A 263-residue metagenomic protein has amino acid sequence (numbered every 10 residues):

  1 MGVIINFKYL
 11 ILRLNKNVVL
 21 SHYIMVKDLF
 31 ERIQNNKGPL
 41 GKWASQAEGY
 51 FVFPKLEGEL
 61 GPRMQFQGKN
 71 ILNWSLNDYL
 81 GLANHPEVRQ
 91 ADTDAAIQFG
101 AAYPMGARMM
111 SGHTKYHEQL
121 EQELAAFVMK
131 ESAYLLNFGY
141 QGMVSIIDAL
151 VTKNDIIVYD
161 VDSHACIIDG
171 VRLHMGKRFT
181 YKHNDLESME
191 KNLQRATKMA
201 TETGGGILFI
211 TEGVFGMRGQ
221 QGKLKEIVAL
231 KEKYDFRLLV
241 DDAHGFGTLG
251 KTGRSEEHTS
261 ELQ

Functional and structural regions predicted by a protein language model:
L10-L12: Short hydrophobic targeting helices and cationic amphipathic motifs that mediate membrane/organellar targeting
N15, V19-H22, K37-G100, F236: N-terminal "arm"/small-domain region of PLP-dependent enzymes with the aminotransferase-like
Q90, I97-F138: Conserved N-terminal alpha-helix of the aminotransferase class I/II PLP-enzyme fold
F138, V158-M175: Substrate-binding/gating loop at the entrance of the active-site cleft, primarily in PLP-dependent aminotransferase-like
I146-A165, E190: Conserved PLP-anchoring active-site segment centered on the Schiff-base-forming lysine
K153, L173-M175, Y234: Short, structured coil segments at secondary-structure junctions
F179, N184-L239: Active-site phosphate-binding strand-loop segment of PLP-dependent enzymes
E257-Q263: Conserved small/polar residues in nucleotide/adenosyl-binding loops
